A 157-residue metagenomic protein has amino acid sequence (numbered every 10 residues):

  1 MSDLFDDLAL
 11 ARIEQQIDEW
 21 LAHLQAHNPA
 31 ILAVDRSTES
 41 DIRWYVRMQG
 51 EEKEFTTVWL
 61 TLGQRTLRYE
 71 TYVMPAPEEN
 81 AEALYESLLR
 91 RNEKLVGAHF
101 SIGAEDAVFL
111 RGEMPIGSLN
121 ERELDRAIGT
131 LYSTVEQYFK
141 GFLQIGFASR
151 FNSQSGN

Functional and structural regions predicted by a protein language model:
M1-F55, G103: Charge-rich, low-complexity N-terminal segments
L24-I31, L95, Y138, S149: Short secondary-structure junctions and interdomain/linker hinges
D41-Y45, Q64-R68, E105-A107: A generic structural signal for beta-strand entry/edge sites
R47-E82: The feature represents the first ordered module of a protein
R68-F109: Short, internal acidic amphipathic alpha-helical interface segments that mediate docking to partner proteins
V73-P77, M114-N120: A generic structural motif
A83-L95, I116-G146: Ampiphathic alpha-helical segments that act as solvent-exposed interaction surfaces
L143-N157: Short, highly charged C-terminal tails/helix-capping segments
